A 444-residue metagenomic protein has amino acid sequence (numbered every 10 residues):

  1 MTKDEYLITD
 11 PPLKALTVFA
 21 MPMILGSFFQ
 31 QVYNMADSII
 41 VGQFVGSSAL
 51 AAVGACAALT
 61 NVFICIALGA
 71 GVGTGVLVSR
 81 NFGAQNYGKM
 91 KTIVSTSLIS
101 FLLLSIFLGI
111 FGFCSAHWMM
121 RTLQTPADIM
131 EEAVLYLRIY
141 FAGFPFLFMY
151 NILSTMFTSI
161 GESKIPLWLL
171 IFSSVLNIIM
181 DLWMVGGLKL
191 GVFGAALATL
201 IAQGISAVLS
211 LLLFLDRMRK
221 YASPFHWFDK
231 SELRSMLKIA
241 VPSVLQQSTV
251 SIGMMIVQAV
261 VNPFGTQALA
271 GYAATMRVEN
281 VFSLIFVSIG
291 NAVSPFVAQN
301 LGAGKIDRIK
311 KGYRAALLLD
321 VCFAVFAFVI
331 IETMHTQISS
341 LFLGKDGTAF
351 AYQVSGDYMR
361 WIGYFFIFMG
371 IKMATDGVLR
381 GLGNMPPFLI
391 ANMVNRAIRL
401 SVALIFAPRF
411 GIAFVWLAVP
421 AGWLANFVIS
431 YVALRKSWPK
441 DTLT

Functional and structural regions predicted by a protein language model:
M1-A20, V78-G143, G187-V241, V297-Y364 (+1 more regions): Short alpha-helical transmembrane segments in multi-pass integral membrane proteins
L7-F44, A58-G73, L77, L102-G109 (+5 more regions): N-terminal transmembrane alpha-helices
V18, V41-N61, A127-E132, V192-F193 (+4 more regions): Interfacial/gating helices of multi-pass transporter permease domains
V18-D37, I139, S173, A202-S206 (+4 more regions): Transmembrane helical elements of multi-pass membrane transporters/channels
F28, V32-A51, M120-A127, W183-L190 (+5 more regions): Helix-terminus/linker motif at the lipid-water interface of multi-pass membrane proteins
L50-I110, L147-P166, G271-H335, M369-A391: Small-residue-rich hydrophobic transmembrane alpha-helices
V62-C65, N177-D181, S206-L211, V281-L284 (+3 more regions): Hydrophobic transmembrane alpha-helices of multi-pass small-molecule transporters
G71, Y140-T158, P166-S174, A195-V208 (+4 more regions): Short runs within selected transmembrane alpha-helices of multi-pass transporters and secretion channels
